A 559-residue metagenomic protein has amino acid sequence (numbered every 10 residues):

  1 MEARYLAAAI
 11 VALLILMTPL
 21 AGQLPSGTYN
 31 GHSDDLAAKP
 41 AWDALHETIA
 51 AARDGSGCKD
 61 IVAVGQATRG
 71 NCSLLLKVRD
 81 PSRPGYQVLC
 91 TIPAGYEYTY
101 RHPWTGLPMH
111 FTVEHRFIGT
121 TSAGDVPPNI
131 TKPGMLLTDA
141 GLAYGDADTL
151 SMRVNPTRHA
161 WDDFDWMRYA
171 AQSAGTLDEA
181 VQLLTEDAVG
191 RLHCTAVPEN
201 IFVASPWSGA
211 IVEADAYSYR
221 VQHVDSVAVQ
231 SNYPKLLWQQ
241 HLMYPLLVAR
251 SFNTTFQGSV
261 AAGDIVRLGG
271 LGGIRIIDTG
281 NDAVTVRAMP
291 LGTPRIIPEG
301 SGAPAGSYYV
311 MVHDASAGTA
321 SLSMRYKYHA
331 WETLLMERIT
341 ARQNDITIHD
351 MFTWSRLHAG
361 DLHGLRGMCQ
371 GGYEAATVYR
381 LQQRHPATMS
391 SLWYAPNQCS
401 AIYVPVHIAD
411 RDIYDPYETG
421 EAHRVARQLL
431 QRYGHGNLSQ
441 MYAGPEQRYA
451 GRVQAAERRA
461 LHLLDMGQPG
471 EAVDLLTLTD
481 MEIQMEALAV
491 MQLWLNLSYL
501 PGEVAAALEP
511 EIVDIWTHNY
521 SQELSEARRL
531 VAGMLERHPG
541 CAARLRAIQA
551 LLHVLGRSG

Functional and structural regions predicted by a protein language model:
M1-S26, R53, G559: Secretory targeting signatures
G31-D163, L183-P198, V203-N253, I348-H349: A contiguous strand-loop segment
D54, Q66, C72-V78, R83-C90 (+4 more regions): A conserved ligand/cofactor-binding region detector
Q87-L89, A210-E213, R220, G272-D278 (+2 more regions): Broad, structure-driven detector of short, well-ordered beta-strand segments within folded domains
L137-A143, G270-G272, S307-Y308, A387 (+1 more regions): Beta-strand-turn-beta hairpins that frame and shape the catalytic cleft of phosphate-ester-processing enzymes
M167, A174-Q257, G318-S391, S400-V404: A surface/extracellular/periplasmic glyco- and lipid-processing/surface-interacting theme
F252-Y326: Surface-exposed, beta-sheet-biased, low-hydrophobicity segments with strongly acidic/polar composition
P396-A401, I408-S558: Charged low-complexity "KEKE/polyampholyte" interaction tracts
